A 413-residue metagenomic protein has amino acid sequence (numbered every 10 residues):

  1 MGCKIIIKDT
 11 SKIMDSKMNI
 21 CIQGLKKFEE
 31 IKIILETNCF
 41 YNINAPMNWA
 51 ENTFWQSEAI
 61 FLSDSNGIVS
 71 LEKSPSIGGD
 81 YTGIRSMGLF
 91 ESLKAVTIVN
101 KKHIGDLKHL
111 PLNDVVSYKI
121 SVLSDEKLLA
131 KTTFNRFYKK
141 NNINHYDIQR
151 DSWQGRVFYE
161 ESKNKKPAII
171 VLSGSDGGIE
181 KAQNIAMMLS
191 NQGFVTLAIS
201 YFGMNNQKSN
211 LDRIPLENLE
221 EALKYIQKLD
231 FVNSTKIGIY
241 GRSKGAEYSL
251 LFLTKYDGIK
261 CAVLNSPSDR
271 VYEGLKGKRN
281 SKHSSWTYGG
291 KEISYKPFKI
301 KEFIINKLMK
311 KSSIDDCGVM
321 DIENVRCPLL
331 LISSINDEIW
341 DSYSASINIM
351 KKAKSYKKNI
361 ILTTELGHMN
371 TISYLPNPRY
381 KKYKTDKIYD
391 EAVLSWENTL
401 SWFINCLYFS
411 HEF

Functional and structural regions predicted by a protein language model:
C3-I13, M18-C21, K26-E29, W55 (+3 more regions): N-terminal cap/lid segment of alpha/beta-hydrolase-fold proteins
K165-G174: Short beta-strand element of the alpha/beta-hydrolase
E180-I199: Short amphipathic alpha-helix adjacent to the substrate-entry channel of hydrolases
S209-D230, Y248-L251, E397: Alpha/beta-hydrolase active-site loop
F231-S243: Alpha/beta-hydrolase fold nucleophile elbow
L250-K307: Hydrolase active-site cap/lid region
V325, L331-S333, D337: Short beta-strand/loop motif that positions the catalytic acidic residue of the alpha/beta-hydrolase fold
S344, M350, S355-F413: C-terminal catalytic histidine-bearing segment of alpha/beta-hydrolase fold enzymes
